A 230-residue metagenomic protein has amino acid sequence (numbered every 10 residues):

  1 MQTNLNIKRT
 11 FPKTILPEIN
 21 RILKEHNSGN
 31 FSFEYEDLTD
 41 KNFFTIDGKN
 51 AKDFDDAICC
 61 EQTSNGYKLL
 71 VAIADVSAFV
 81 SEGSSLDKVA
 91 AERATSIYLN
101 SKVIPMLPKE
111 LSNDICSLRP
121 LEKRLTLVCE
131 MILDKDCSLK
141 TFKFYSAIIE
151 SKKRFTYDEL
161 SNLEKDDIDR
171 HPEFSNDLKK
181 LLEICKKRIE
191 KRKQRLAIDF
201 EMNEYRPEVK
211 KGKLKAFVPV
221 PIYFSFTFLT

Functional and structural regions predicted by a protein language model:
Q2-T230: Electropositive polyanion-binding surfaces
